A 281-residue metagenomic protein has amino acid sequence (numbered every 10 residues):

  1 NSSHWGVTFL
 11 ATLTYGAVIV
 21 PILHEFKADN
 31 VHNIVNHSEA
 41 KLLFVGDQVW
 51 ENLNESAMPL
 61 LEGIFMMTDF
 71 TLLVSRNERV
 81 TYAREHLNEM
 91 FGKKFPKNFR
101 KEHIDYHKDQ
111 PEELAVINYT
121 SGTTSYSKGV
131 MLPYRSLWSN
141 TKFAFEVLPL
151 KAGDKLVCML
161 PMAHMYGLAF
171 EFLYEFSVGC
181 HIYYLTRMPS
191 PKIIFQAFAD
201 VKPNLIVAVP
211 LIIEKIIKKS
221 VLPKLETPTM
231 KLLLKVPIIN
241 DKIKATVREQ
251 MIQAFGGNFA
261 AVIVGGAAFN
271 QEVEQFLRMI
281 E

Functional and structural regions predicted by a protein language model:
N1-F26, M159: Conserved AMP-binding/adenylate-forming
N1-S2, L23-E25, H32, L150 (+3 more regions): Conserved AMP-binding
T12, L43, L114, T120-T123 (+3 more regions): Conserved S/T- and glycine-rich ATP-binding loop of Class I adenylate-forming
T14-G92: Structural core segment of the AMP-binding/adenylate-forming
G16, G122-T123, G179, G266: Conserved G/P- and acidic residue-centered "switch" motifs that form tight phosphate/ATP-binding loops in soluble
R84-Y119, Y126, P149-K155: Conserved pre-ATP/AMP-binding loop-to-beta segment of ANL
G92-P111, V236-E274: Alpha-helix-centered segments that form part of catalytic cores
W138-K155, M162-Q250, N258, M279-E281: Conserved AMP-binding/adenylation subdomain of ANL enzymes
